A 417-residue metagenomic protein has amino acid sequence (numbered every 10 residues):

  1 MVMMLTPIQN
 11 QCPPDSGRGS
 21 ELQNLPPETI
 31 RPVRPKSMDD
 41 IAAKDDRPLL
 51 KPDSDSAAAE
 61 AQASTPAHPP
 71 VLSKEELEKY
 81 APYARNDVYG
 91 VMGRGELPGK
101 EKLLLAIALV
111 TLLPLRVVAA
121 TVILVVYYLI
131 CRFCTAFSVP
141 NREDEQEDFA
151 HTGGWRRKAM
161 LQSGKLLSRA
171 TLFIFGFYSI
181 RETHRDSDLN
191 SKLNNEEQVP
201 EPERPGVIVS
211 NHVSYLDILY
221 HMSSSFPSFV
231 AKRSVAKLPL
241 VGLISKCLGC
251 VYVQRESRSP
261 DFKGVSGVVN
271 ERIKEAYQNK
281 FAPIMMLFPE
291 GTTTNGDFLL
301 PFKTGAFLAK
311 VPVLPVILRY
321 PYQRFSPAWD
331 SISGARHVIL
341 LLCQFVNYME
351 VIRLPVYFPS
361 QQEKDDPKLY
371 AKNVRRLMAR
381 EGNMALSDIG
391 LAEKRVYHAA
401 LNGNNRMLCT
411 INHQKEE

Functional and structural regions predicted by a protein language model:
V2-G99, L377-G382: Extended, low-complexity, polar regulatory segments
S73-V88, E145-G153, A159, A400 (+2 more regions): Non-transmembrane, juxtamembrane loop and terminal tail segments of multi-pass eukaryotic membrane proteins
M92-Y127: Membrane-interface recognition of transmembrane alpha-helix starts, especially the cytoplasmic loop-to-helix transition
T111-P114, A159, S163, L167 (+8 more regions): Alpha-helical interaction elements in eukaryotic regulators
Y128, R132-R181, P200-F262, Q323: Catalytic core of membrane glycerolipid acyltransferases/transacylases, capturing the structured, soluble-facing
R169-G206, V268-R272, L408-I411: A short, well-structured juxtamembrane/interface segment
P239-L248, F281-I284, G291-L369, A385-L401 (+1 more regions): A cross-family acyltransferase "interaction/gating" segment
V269, Y370-E381: Short amphipathic C-terminal alpha-helix that caps PH/PH-like domains
